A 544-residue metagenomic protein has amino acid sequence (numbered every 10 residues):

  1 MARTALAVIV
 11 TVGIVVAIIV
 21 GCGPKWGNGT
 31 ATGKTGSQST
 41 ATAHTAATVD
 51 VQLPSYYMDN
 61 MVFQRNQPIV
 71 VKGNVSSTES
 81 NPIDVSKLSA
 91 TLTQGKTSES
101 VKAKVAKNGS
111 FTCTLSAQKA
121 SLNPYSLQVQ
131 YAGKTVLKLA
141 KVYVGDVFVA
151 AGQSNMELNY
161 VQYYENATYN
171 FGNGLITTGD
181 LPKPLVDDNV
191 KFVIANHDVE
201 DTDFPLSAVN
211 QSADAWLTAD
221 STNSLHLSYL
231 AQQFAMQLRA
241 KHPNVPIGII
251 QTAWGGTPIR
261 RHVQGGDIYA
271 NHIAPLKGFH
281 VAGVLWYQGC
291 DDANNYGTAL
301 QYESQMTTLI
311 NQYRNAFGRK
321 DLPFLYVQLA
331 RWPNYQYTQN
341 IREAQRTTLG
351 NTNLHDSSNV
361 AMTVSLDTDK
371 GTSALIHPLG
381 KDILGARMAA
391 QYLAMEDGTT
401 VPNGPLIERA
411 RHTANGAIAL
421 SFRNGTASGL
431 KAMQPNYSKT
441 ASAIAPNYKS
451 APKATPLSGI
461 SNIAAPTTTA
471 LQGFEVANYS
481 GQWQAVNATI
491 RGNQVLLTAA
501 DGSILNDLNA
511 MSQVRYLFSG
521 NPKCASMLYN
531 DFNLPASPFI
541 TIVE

Functional and structural regions predicted by a protein language model:
M1, C22-G23, T32, I407 (+1 more regions): Intrinsically disordered, low-complexity sequence elements enriched in Ser/Thr/Gly/Pro
M1-V20: Sec-dependent bacterial lipoprotein signal peptides
V15-T48: Bacterial Sec-dependent N-terminal signal peptides
G36, A41-E544: Cell-envelope and extracellular/periplasmic
